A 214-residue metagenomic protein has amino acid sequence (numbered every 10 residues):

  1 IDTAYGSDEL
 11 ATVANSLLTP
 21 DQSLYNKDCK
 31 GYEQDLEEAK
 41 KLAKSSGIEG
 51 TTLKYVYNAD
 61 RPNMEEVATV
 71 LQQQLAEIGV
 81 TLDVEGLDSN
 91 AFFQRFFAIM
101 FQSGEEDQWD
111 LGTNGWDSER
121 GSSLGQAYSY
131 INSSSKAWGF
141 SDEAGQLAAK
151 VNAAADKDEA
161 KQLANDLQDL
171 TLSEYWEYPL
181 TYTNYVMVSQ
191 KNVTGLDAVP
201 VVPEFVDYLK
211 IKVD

Functional and structural regions predicted by a protein language model:
I1-Q73, E77-I78, D166, K212-V213: Append "and occasionally in soluble cytosolic enzymes with long acidic Gly/Pro-rich linkers
D2-Y5, A91-I131, N152, T171-E174: Pocket-flanking alpha-helical
A11, K44-S118, T183-Y185: Ligand/substrate-recognition segments at binding pockets and active sites
T19-E38, K44, A98-E105, L124-A153 (+1 more regions): Short, solvent-exposed loop/beta-turn-alpha elements that line the ligand-binding surface or hinge of extracytoplasmic
A148-N152, K157-L172: Short amphipathic alpha-helical coiled-coil/interface segments
